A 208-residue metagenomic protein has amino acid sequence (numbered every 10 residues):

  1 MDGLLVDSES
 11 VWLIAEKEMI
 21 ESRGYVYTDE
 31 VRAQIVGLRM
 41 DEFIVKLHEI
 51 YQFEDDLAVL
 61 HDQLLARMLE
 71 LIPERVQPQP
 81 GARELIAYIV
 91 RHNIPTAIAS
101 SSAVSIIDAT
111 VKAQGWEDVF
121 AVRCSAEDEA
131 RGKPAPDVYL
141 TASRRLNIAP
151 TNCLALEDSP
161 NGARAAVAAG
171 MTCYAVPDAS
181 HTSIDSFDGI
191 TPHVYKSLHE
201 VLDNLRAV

Functional and structural regions predicted by a protein language model:
M1-A33: Active-site neighborhood of HAD-like aspartate-dependent phosphohydrolases
L4, S100-S102: Conserved phosphate-coupling serine/threonine residues in phosphotransfer and NTP-handling enzymes
M19-I20, R39-F53, T110, A142-S143: Helix-loop "lid/cap" segments that line or gate small-molecule binding pockets
S22-Y25, Y51-E54, G115-V119, N147-I148: Short helix-capping segments at alpha-helix termini
V26, L47-E84, H92: Metal-dependent phosphoesterase signature
I35-R39, Q63, Q77-G81, S102 (+3 more regions): Short beta->alpha linker loops
A87-V90, A103-V208: Asp-based, Mg2+/Mn2+-dependent phosphohydrolase catalytic module
